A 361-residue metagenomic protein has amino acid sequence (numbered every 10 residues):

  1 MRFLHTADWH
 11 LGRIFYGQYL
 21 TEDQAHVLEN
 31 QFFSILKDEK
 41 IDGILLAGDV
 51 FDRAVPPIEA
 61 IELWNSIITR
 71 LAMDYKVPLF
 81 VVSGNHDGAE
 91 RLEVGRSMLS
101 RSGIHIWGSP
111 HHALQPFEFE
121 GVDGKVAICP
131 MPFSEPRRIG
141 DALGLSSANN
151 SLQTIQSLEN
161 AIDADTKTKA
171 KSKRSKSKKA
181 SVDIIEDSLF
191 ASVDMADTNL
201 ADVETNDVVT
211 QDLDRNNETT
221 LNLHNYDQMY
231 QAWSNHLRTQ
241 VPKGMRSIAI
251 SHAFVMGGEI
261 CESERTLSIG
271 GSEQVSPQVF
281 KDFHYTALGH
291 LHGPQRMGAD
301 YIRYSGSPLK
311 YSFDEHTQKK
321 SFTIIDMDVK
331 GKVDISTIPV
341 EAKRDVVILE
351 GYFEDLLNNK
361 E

Functional and structural regions predicted by a protein language model:
M1-T69, K76: N-terminal active-site segment of His-dependent metallophosphoesterases
T6-A7, I44-D49, P78-N85, W107-P110 (+3 more regions): Active-site neighborhood of phospho(di)ester-bond hydrolases with catalytic His/Asp-centered motifs
H10, I41-E59, K76-E90, S247 (+1 more regions): Active-site neighborhood of divalent metal-dependent phosphoester/pyrophosphate hydrolases
H10-R13, D52-A54, F80-L92, H112-L114 (+4 more regions): Active-site environment of divalent metal-dependent phosphoester hydrolases
F15-G17, V50-I68, S83-G103, G108 (+2 more regions): Metal-dependent catalytic neighborhoods of phosphoester/phosphodiester hydrolases
V94-M98, S102-G270, S305-P308, D328 (+1 more regions): Conserved catalytic scaffold of divalent metal-dependent phosphoesterases
L114-V122, I302-E361: Binuclear metal-dependent phosphoesterase catalytic core
V255-G331: Conserved beta-sheet core of the metallophosphoesterase superfamily
